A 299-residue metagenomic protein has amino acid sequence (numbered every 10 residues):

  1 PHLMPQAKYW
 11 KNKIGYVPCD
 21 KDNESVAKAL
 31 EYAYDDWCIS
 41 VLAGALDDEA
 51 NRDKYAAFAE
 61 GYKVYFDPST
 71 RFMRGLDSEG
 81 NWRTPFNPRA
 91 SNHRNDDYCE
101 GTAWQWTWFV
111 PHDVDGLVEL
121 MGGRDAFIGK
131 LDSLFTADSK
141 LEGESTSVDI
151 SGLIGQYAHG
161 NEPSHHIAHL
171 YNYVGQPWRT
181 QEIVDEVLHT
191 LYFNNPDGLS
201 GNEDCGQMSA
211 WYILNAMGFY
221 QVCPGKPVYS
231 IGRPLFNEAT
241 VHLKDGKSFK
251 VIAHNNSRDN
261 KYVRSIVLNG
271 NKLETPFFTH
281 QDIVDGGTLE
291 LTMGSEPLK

Functional and structural regions predicted by a protein language model:
P1-E60, V64-K250, T288: Active-site core of glycosidic bond-cleaving carbohydrate-active enzymes
V222, T275-P276, K299: Short helix/loop capping segments that flank catalytic or ligand/cofactor-binding pockets
I231-D285: C-terminal structured "cap/appendage" subdomains that terminate the fold
H280-K299: C-terminal beta-strand-rich structural cap/linker in extracellular carbohydrate-active enzymes
